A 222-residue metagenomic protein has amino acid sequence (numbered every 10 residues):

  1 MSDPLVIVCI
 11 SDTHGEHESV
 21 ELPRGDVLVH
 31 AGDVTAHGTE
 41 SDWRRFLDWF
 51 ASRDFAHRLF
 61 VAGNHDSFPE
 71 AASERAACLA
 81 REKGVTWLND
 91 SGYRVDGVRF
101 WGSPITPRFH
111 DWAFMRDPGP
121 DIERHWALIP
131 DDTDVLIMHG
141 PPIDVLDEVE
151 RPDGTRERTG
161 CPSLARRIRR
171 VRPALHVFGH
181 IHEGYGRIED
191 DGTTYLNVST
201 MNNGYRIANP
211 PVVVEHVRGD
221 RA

Functional and structural regions predicted by a protein language model:
M1-S19, N89-P130, T200-R221: Core dinuclear metal-dependent hydrolase active-site scaffold
C9-S11, L28-D33, L59-N64, L88-N89 (+3 more regions): Active-site neighborhood of phospho(di)ester-bond hydrolases with catalytic His/Asp-centered motifs
I10-V95: Core catalytic region of metal-dependent phosphoesterases/phosphodiesterases, especially metallo-beta-lactamase-like
S19-V20, T39-E40, E70-A72, R99 (+4 more regions): Short glycine-/acidic-enriched loop or helix-start segments at secondary-structure transitions that form or flank
T35, E40, F109-H110, D132-A174: Active-site-proximal segments of metal-dependent phosphoesterases and phosphodiesterases across multiple
W43-L47, E74-L79, D117-I122, D153-A165: Charged helix-capping and loop-helix junction motifs
G92-D96, S163-V171, L175, H182-A222: Binuclear metal-dependent phosphoesterase catalytic core
